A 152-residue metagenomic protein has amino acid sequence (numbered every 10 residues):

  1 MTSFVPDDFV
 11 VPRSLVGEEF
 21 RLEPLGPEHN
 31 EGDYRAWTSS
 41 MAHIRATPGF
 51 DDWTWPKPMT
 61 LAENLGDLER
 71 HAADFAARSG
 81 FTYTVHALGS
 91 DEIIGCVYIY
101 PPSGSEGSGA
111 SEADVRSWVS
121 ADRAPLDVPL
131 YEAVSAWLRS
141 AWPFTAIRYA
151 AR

Functional and structural regions predicted by a protein language model:
M1-R123, E132-R152: GNAT-family acyltransferases
L126: Terminal recognition/anchoring or ligand-binding modules at protein termini
